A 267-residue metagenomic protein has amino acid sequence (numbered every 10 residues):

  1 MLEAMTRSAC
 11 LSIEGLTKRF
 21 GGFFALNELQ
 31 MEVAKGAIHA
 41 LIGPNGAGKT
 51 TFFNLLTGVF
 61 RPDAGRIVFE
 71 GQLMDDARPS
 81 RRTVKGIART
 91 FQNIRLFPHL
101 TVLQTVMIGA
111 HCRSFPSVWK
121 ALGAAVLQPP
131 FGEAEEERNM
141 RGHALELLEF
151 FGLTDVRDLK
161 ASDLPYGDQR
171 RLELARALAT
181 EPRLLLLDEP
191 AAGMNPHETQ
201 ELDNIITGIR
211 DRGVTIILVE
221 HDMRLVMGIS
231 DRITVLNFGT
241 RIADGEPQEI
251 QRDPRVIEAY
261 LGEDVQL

Functional and structural regions predicted by a protein language model:
L2-L267: Glycine-rich phosphate-binding loops of nucleotide-dependent enzymes
